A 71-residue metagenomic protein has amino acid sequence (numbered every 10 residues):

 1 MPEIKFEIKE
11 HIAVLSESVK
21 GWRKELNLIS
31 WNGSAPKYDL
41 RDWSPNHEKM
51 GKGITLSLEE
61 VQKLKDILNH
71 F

Functional and structural regions predicted by a protein language model:
M1-F71: Positively charged, low-complexity terminal tracts and the immediately adjacent first secondary-structure elements
